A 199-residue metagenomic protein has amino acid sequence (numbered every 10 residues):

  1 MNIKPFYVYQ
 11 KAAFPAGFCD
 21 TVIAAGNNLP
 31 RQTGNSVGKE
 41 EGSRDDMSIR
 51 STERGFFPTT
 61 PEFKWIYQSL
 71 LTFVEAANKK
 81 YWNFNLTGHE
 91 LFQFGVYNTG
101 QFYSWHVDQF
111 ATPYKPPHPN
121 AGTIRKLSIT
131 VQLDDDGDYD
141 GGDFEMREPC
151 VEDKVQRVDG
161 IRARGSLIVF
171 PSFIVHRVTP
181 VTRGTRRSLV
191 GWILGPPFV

Functional and structural regions predicted by a protein language model:
M1-V169, F173-V199: Fe(II)/2-oxoglutarate oxygenase catalytic core
